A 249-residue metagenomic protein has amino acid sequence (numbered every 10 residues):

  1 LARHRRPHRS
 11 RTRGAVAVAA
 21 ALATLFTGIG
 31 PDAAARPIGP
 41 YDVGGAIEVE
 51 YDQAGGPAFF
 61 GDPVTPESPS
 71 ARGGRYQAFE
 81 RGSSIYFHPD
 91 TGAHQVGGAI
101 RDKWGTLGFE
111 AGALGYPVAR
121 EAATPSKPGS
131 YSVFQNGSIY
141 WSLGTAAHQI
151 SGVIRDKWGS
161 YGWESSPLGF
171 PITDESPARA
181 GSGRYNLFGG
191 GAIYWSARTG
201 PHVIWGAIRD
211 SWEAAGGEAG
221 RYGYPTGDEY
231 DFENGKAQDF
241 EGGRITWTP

Functional and structural regions predicted by a protein language model:
A2-A35: Secretory targeting and sorting signals
R36-P249: Extended, compositionally biased repeat/scaffold regions that form elongated interaction surfaces
